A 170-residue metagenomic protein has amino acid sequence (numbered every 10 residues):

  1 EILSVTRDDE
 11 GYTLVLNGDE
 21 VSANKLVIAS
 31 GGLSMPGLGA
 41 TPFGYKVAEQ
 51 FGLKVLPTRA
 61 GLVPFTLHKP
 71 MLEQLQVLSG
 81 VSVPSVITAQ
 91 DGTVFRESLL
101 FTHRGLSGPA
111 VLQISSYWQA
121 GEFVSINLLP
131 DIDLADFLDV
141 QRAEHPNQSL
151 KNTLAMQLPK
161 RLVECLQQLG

Functional and structural regions predicted by a protein language model:
E1, L16, P57-R59: Short loop/edge segments at beta-strand edges and connector loops that shape dinucleotide/nucleotide cofactor-binding
E1-G11: A conserved short coil-to-beta-strand element within the FAD-binding core of flavoproteins
I2, E20-A40, A48-E49, L99-R104: Short hydrophobic core segments
R7-D9, G37-A40, H68: Short, conserved acidic/polar surface loops in the N-terminal third of protein domains
D9-V15, S22-K25: Acidic, glycine-enriched active-site microenvironments
L16-G18, G92: Glycine-centered tight beta-turn/hairpin loop motif at sheet-sheet or coil-to-beta transitions
L53-P57, V63-G170: An anion/pyrophosphate-binding glycine-rich loop and adjacent beta-alpha core in soluble alpha-beta enzymes
